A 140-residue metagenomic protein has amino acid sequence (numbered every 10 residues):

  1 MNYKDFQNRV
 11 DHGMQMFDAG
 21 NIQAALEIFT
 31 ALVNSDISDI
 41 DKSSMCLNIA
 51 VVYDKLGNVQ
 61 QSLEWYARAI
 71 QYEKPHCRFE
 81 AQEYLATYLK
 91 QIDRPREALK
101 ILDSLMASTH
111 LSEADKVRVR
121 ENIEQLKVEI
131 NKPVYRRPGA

Functional and structural regions predicted by a protein language model:
Y3-K4, I40, H76, A114: Residue signature of alpha-solenoid helical repeat architecture, marking inter-repeat boundaries and helix-start
D5-S35: Alpha-helical segment of the N-proximal tetratricopeptide repeat
K90-E113, E124: TPR/TPR-like (Sel1-like) alpha-helical repeat modules
